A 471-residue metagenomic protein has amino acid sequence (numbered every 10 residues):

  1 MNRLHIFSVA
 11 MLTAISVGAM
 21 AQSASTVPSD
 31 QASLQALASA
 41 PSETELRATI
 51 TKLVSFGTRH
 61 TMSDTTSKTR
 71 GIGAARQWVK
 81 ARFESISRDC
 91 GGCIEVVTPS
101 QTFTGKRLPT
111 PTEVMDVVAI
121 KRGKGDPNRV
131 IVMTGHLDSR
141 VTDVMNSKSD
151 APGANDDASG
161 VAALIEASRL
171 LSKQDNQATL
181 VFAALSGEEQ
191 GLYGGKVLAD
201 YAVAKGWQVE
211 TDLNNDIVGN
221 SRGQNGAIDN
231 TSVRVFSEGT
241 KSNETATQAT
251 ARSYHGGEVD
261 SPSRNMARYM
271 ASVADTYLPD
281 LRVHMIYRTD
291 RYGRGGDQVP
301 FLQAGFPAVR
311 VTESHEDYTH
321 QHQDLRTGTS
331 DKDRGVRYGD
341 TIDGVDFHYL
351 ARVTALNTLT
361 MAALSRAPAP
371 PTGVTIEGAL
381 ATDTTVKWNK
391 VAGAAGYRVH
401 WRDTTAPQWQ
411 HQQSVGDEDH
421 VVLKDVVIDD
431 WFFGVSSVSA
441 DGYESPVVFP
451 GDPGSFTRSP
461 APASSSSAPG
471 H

Functional and structural regions predicted by a protein language model:
S23-R70, H320, S330-R334, Y338-D340: N-terminal capping segment at the start of a domain
E45-R122: A non-catalytic alpha/beta surface segment that caps or lines the substrate-entry region of metallo-dependent hydrolase
V54, V218-F236, M285-R366: Active-site-adjacent mobile loop/cap segments within catalytic or ligand-binding domains
A119, M133, L137-S139, D143-L192 (+1 more regions): Alpha-helical metal-binding/catalytic segments enriched in His/Glu/Asp
L185-G296, A304, A308: Metal-dependent peptidase/peptidase-like ectodomains
T382-A394: Conserved aromatic anchor
L423-E444: Beta-strand-rich modules
V438-G470: Extracellular fibronectin type III
